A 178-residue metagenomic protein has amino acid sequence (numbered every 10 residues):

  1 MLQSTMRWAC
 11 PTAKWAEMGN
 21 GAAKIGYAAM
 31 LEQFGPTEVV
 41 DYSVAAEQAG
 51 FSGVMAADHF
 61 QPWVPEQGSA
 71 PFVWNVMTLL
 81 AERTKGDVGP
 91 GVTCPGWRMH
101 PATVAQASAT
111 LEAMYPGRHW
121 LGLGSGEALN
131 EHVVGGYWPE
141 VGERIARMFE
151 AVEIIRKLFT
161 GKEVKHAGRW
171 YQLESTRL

Functional and structural regions predicted by a protein language model:
M6-G91: N-terminal beta1-alpha1-beta2 module of alpha/beta enzyme domains
P11-G21, A102-L178: Internal, glycine-rich beta/alpha segment that forms the wall or movable "lid" of small-molecule/cofactor binding
L31-Q33, F60-Q61, C94-G96, S125-L129 (+1 more regions): Active-site-proximal loop/turn and secondary-structure-junction residues that shape catalytic pockets, frequently
G35-E38, G96-T110: Glycine-rich anion/phosphate-binding loops
P36, P65, M99, N130-H132: Generic domain-boundary/flexible-linker signal
W63-G68, T93-M99, E140-V141: Glycine-rich "substrate-gating" loop/helix at the edge of Rossmann-like oxidoreductase active sites
G68-F72, V88, G96-T103, R147: Generic, well-ordered alpha-helical segments
